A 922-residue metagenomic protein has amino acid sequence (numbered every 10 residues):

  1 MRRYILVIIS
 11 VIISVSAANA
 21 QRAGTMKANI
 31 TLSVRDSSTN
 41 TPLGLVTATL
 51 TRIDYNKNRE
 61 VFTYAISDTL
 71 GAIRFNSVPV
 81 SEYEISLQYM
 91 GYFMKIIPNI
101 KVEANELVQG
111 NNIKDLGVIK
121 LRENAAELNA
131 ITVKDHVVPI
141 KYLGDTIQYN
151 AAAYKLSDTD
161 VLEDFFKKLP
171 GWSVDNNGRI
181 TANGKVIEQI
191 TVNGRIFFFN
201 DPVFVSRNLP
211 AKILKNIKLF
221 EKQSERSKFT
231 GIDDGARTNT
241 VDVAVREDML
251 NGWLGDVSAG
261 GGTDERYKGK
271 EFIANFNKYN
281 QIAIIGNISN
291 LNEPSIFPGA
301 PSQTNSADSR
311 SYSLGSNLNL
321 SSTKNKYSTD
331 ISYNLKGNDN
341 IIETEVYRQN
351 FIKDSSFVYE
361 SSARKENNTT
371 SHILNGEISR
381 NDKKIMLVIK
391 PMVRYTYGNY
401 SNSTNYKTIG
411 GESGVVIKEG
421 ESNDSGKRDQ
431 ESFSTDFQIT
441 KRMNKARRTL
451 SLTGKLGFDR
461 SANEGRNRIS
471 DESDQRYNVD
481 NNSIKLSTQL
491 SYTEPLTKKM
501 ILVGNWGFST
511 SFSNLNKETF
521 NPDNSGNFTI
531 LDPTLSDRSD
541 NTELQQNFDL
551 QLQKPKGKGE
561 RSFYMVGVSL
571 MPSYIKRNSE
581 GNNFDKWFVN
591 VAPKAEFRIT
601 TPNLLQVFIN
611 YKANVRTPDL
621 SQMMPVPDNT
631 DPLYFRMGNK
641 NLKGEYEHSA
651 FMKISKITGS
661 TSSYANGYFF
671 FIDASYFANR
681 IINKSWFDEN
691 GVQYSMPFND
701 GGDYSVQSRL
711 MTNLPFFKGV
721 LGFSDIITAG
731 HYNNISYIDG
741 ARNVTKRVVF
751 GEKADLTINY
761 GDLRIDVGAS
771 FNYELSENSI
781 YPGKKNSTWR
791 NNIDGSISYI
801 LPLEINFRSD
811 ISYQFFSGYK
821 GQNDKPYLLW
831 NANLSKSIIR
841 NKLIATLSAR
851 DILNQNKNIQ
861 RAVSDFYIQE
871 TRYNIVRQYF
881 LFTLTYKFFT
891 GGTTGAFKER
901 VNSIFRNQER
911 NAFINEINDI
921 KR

Functional and structural regions predicted by a protein language model:
Q21-K27, T49, I53, L70 (+22 more regions): Membrane-proximal, glycine/serine-rich, low-complexity loop/turn segments characteristic of large bacterial
A23-G24, S306-D308, K365-N368, S425-E431 (+10 more regions): Replace "Gram-negative outer membrane beta-barrel proteins" with "bacterial and organellar outer membrane beta-barrel
T31-G44: Structural motif
D54-I73: Short, acidic Ser/Thr/Gly-rich low-complexity loop/linker segments typical of extracellular and cell-surface proteins
N56, E60, E82, S86-K101: A short, solvent-exposed loop/turn motif at the edges and junctions of modular extracellular/periplasmic domains
T230-I232, G286, S295-P301, I341-F357 (+15 more regions): Outer-membrane beta-barrel translocator domains and adjoining extracellular loop/strand segments of Gram-negative
E360-S362, K485-S487, L531-D537, K643 (+1 more regions): Outer membrane beta-barrel strand-and-loop segments of large Gram-negative receptors, especially TonB-dependent
S470, L502-P602: Signature of Gram-negative outer-membrane beta-barrel scaffolds
